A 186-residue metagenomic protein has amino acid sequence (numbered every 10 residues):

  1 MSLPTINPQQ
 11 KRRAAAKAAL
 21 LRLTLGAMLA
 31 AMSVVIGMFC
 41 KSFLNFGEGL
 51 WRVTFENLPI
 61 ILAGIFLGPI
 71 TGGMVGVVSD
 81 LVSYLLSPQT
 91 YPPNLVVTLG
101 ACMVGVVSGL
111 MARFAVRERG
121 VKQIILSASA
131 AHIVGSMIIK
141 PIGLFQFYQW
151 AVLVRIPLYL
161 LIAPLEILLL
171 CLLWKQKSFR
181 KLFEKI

Functional and structural regions predicted by a protein language model:
M1-I186: Loop-helix junctions at membrane interfaces
